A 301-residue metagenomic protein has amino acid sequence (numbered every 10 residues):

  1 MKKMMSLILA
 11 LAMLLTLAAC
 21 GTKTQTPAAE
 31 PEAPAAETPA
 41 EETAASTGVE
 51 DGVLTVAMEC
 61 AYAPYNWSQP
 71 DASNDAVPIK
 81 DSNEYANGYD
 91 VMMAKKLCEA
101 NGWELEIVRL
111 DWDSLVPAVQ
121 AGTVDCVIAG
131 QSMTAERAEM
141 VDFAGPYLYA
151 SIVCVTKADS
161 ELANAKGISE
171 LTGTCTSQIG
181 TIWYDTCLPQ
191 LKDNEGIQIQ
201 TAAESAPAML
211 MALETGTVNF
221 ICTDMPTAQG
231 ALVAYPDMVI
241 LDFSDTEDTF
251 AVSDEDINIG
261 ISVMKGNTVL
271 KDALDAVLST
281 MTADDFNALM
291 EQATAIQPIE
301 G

Functional and structural regions predicted by a protein language model:
L9, M13-L17: Hydrophobic core
L17-E30: Bacterial lipoprotein signal-peptidase II cleavage site
A44-Q131: Extracytoplasmic small-molecule ligand-binding "clamshell" domains of the periplasmic binding protein/Venus flytrap
A44-S46, D51, I182-A202, A273-G301: Ligand-binding clefts/hinges and TM-proximal coupling segments of bilobed small-molecule sensing domains
C60-A63, N83-E99, Q131, V153-L210 (+2 more regions): Bilobed "Venus flytrap"/periplasmic-binding protein-like clamshell domains and structurally analogous long
K95, E99, E104-S169, T246-D254: Acidic, polar ligand-binding/catalytic clefts
S114, A129-M140, D185-Q190, E214-T215 (+1 more regions): A ligand-binding cleft/hinge motif common to bilobed small-molecule-binding domains
L148-T156, A234-L278, I296-G301: Periplasmic-binding protein-like
